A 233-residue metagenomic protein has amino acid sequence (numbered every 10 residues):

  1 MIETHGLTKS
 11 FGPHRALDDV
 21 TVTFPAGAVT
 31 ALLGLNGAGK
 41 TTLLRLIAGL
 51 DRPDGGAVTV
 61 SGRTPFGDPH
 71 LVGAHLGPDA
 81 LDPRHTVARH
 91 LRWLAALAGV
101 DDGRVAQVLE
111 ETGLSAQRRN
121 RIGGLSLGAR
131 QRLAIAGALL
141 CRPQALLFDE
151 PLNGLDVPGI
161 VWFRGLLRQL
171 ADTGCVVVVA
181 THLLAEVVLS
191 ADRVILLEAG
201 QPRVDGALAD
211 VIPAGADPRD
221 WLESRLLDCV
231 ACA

Functional and structural regions predicted by a protein language model:
L33-L35: The feature captures the beta-strand-to-loop junction immediately N-terminal to the Walker
A48: Helix-to-loop junction immediately C-terminal to a conserved catalytic motif
G55-D68, G206: Conserved ABC transporter NBD signature motif
R92, A96, D102-Q117: Conserved ABC ATPase "signature" region
L146-E150: Catalytic Walker B motif of ABC-type/P-loop ATPase nucleotide-binding domains
